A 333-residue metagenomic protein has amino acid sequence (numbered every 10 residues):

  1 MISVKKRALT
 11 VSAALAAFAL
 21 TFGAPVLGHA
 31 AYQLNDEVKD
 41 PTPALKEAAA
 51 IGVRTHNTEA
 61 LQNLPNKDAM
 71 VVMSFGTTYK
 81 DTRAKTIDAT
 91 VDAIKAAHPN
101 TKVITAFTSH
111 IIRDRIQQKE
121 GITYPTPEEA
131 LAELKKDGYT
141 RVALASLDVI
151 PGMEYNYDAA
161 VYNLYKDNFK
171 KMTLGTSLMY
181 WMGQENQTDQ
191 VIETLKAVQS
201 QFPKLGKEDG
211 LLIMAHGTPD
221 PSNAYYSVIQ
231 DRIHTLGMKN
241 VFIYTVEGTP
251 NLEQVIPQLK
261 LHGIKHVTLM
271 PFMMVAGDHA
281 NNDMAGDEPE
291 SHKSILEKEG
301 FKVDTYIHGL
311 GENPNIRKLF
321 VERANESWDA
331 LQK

Functional and structural regions predicted by a protein language model:
I2-A13: Bacterial N-terminal signal peptides that target proteins for export
A19-L27: C-terminal segment of classical bacterial N-terminal signal peptides
H29-T268, M274-K333: Extended amphipathic ligand-handling, pore-lining, and cofactor/metal-binding catalytic surfaces
